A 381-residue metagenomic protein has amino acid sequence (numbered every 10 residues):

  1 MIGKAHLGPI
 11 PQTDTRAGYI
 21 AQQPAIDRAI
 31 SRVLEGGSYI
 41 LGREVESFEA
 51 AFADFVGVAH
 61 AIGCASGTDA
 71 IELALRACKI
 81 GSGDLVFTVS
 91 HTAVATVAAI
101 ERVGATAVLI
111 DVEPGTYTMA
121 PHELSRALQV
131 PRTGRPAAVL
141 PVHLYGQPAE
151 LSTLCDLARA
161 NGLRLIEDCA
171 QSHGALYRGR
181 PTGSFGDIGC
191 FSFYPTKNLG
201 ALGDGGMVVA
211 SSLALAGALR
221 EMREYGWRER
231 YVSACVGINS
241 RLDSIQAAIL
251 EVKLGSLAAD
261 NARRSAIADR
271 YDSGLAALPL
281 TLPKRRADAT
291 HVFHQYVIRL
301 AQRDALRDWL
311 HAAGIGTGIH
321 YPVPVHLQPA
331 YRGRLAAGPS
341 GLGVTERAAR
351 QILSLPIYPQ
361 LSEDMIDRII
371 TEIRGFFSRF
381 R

Functional and structural regions predicted by a protein language model:
M1-S38, R43, A313, P356: N-terminal "arm"/small-domain region of PLP-dependent enzymes with the aminotransferase-like
I2-G3, R16, V45-A50, F55-A61 (+6 more regions): PLP-dependent aminotransferase class I/II
I10, D84-L85, L163-R164: Hydrophobic "anchor" residues on beta-strands that sit immediately upstream of conserved functional sites
G37-L85, H91, A99-V103, L109-D111 (+1 more regions): Phosphate-binding glycine-rich loop
D84, S90-T92, D111, C169 (+3 more regions): Nucleotide-sugar donor-binding loop of glycosyltransferases
V103, A160-N161, A313: Helix C-cap/helix->beta junction micro-motif
T106-T116, G318: Short beta-strand->loop structural element characteristic of the AMP-binding/adenylate-forming
G115-A201, V209, S354: Active-site phosphate-binding strand-loop segment of PLP-dependent enzymes
